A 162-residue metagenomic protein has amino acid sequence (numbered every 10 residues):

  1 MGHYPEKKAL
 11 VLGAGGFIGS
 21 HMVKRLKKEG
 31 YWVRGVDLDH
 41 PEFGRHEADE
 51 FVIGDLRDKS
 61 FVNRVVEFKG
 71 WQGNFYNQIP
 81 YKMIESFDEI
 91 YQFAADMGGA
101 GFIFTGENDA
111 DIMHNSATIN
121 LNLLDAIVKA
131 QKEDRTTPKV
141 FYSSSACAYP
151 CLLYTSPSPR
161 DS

Functional and structural regions predicted by a protein language model:
V11-R25: N-terminal Rossmann NAD(P)H-binding glycine-rich loop of SDR-like oxidoreductase domains
L12, V36, F93, V140-A146: SDR active-site strand-loop-helix element
Y31-L38: Conserved glycine-rich Rossmann-like NAD(P)H-binding loop of the short-chain dehydrogenase/reductase
A48-D58: Rossmann-fold cofactor-recognition segment
K59-N115: NAD(P)H-binding glycine-rich loop region in Rossmannoid oxidoreductase-like domains and their noncatalytic homologs
A100, Y142-L153: Conserved catalytic-site region of short-chain dehydrogenase/reductase
F104-V140: NAD(P)-cofactor binding segment of oxidoreductase domains
Y154-S162: Single conserved hydrophobic/aromatic residue that forms the stacking wall/gate of nucleotide- or nucleobase-binding
